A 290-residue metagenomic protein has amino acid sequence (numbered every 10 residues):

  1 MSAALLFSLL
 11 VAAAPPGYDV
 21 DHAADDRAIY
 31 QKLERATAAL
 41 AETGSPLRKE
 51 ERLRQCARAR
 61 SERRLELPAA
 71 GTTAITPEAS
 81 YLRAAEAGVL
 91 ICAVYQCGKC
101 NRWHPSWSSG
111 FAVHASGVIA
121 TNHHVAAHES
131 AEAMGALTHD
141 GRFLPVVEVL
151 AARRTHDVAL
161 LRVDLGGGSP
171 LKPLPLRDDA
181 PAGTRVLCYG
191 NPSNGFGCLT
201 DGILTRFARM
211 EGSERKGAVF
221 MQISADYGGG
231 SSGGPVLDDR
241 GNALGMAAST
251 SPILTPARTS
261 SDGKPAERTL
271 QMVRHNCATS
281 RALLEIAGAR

Functional and structural regions predicted by a protein language model:
S2-A12: Bacterial N-terminal signal peptides
P15-A112, R281-R290: N-terminal activation segment of mature serine protease catalytic domains
A79, V149-A151, S224-Y227: Short Gly/Pro-enriched turn/cap motifs at secondary-structure boundaries
S80-A84, H104, A112-V113, A151-T155 (+4 more regions): Extracellular/periplasmic catalytic domains that process cell-envelope and extracellular macromolecules
A85-W103, F143, A159-P173, F196-R290: Active-site region of chymotrypsin-like
Q96-C97, H114-C198: Conserved active-site neighborhood of the chymotrypsin/trypsin-like protease fold
S109, A115, A182, S232-G233: Short, flexible surface segments
